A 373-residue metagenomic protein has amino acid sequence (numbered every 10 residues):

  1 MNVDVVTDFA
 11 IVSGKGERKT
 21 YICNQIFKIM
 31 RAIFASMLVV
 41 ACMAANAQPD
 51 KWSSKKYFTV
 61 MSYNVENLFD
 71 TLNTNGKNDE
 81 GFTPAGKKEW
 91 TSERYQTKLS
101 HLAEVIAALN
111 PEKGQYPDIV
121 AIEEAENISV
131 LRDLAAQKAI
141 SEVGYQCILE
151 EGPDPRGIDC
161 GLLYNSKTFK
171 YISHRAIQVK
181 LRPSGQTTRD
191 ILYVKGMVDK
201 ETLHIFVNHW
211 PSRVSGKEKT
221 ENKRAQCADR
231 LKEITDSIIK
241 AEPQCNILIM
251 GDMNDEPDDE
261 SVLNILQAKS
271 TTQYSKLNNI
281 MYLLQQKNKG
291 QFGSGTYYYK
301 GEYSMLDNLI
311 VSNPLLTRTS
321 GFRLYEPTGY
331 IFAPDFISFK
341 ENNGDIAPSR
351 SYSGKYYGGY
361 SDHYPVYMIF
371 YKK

Functional and structural regions predicted by a protein language model:
M1-D50: Bacterial Sec-dependent N-terminal signal peptides
N46-Q137, E142, I148-G152, I158 (+3 more regions): N-terminal, active-site-proximal structural segment of metallo-dependent hydrolase catalytic domains
Q48-W52, S237-I247, D255-K373: Metal-dependent phosphoester-hydrolase catalytic domains
V60-V65, W90, K98, L102 (+8 more regions): Active-site beta-strand/loop signature of hydrolases that rely on acidic residues for catalysis
V65, A125-T202, F206-P211: Structured beta-strand-rich core segments of catalytic domains in phosphoester-bond hydrolases
D70, S129-R132, R156-D159, V214-K217 (+2 more regions): Extracytoplasmic/secreted cell-surface and envelope-processing proteins
P84-R94, Y116-I122, L149-E150, K180-R182 (+4 more regions): Second-shell loop/turn segments in exported
L149, L192-Q285: Extracytoplasmic, non-cytosolic globular domains
